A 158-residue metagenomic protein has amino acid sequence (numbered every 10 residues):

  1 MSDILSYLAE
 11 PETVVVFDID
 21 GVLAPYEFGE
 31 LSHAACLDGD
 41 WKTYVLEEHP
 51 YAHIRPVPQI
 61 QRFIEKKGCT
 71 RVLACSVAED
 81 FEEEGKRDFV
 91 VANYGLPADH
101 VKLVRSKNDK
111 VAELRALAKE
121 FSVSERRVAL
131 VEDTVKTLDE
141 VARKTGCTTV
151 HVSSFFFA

Functional and structural regions predicted by a protein language model:
S2-F89: Alpha-helical substrate-recognition element adjacent to the catalytic core
T70-R71, R127, T148: Residues at the starts of beta-strands that form the adenosine-phosphate
L73-S76, L130, H151: Structural beta-sheet core signal
C75-D80, R87, N93-A112: A short, structured active-site edge motif that brings together acidic residues
G85-G95, A116-E120, E140-G146: Short, aromatic/basic amphipathic alpha-helical patches
D99-V101, C147-F156: Short hydrophobic/aromatic-enriched beta-strand-loop microsegments
D109-K136, V141: Conserved Lys-Pro-Asp/Glu-containing loop-to-beta segment of HAD-superfamily phosphomonoesterases, centered on
T134-E140, H151-A158: Short glycine/proline-centered loop/turn elements that form peptide/ligand docking sites
